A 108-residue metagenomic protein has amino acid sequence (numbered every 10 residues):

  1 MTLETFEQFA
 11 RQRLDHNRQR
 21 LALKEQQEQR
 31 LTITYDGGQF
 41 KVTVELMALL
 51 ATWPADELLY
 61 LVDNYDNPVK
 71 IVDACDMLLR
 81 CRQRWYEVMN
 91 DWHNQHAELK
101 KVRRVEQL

Functional and structural regions predicted by a protein language model:
M1-L108: A preference for well-ordered globular domain cores that mediate specific macromolecular interactions or catalysis
